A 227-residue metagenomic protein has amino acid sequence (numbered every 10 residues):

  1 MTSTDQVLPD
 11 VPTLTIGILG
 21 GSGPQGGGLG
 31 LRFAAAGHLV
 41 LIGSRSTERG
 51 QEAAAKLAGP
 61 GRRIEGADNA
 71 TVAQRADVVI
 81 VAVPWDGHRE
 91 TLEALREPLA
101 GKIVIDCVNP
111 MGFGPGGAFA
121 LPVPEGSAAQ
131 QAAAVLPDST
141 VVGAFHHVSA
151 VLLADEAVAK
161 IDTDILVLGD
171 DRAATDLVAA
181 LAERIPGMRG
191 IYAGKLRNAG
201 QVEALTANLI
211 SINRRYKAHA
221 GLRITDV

Functional and structural regions predicted by a protein language model:
T2-K56: NAD(P)+-binding Rossmann beta1-loop-alpha1 motif at the extreme N-terminus of oxidoreductases
T13, Q51, R75, G101 (+1 more regions): A glycine-biased structural micro-motif
I18-L19, V81, V167: Hydrophobic Val/Ile/Leu positions in short beta-strands of Rossmann-like dinucleotide-binding domains
H38-L39, R62, M188: Short phosphate-binding/catalytic loops that engage adenosine nucleotides
A58-R63, A67-I103, C107-G116: Rossmann-like NAD(P)-binding element
G66, T140-A144, G190-A193: General beta-strand structural signal in soluble alpha/beta enzymes
V108-V151, D155-A157: Rossmann-fold NAD(P)-binding glycine/threonine-rich loop
T163-V227: Active-site-lining helix/loop region of Rossmann-like oxidoreductase modules
